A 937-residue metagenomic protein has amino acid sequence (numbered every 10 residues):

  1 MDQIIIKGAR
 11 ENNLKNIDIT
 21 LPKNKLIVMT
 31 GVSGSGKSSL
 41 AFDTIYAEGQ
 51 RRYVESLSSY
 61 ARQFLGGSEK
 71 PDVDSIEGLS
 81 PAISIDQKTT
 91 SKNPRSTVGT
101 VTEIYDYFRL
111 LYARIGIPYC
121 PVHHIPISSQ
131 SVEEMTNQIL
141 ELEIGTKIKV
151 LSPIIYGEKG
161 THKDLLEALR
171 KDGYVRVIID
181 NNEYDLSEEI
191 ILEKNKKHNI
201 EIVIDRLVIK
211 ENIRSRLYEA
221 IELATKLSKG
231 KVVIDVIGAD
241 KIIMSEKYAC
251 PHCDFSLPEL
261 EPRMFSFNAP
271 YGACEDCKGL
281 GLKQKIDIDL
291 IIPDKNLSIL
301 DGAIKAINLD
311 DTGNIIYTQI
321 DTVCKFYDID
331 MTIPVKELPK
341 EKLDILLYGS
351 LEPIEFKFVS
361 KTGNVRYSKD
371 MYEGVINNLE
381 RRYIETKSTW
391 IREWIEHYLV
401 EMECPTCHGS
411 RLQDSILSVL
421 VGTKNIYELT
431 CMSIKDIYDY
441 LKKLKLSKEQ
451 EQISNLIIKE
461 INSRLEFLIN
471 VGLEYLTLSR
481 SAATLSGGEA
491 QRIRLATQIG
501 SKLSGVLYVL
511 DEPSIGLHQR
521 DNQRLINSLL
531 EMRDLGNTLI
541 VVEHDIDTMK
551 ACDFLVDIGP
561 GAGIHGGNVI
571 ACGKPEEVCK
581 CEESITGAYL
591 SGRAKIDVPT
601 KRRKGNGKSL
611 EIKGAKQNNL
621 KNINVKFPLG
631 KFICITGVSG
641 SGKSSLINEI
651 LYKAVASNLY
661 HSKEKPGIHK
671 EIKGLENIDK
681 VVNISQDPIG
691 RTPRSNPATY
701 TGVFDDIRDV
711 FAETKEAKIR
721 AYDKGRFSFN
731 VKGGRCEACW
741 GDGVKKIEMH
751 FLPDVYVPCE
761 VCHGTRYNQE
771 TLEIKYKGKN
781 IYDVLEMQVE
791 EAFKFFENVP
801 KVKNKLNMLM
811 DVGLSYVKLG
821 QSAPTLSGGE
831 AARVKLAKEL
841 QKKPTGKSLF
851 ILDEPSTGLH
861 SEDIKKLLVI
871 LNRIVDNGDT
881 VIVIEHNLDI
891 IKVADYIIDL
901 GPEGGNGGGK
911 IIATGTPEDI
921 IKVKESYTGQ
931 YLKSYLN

Functional and structural regions predicted by a protein language model:
M1-N937: Conserved phosphate-binding elements of NTP-dependent enzyme cores
